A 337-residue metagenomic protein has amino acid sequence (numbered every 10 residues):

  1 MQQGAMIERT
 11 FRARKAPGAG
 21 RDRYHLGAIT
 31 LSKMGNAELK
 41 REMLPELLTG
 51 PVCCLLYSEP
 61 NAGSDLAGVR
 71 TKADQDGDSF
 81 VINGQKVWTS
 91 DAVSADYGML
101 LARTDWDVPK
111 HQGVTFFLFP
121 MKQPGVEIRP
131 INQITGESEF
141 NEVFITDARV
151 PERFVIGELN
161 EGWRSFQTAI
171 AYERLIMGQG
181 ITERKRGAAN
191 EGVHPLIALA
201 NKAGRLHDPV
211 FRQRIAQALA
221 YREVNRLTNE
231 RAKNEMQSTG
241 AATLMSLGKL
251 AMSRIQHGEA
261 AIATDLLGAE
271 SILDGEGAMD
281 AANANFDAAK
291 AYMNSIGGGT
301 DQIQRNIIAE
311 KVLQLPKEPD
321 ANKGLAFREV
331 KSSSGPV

Functional and structural regions predicted by a protein language model:
M1-G50, D91-Y97, R222, N229 (+4 more regions): Internal helix-loop-helix
M1-R21, E38, E42-E46, H194 (+4 more regions): Amphipathic, small/basic residue-rich leader segments at the start of a protein or domain
A5, L26, S165-T168, Y172-G180 (+1 more regions): Glycine-rich phosphate/cofactor-binding loops in nucleotide/flavin-utilizing enzymes
T49-S58, L101: A short, Trp-centered hydrophobic/proline-enriched beta-strand micro-motif
T71-D74: A structural signal for short hydrophobic beta-strand segments in well-ordered beta-sheet cores
S79, N83-R129: A short core secondary-structure module
V126-L227, N294, E329-V337: Glycine-rich beta->alpha junctions and the first turn(s) of the following alpha-helix
R212-Q217, T243-L250: Short, charged, amphipathic alpha-helical segments
